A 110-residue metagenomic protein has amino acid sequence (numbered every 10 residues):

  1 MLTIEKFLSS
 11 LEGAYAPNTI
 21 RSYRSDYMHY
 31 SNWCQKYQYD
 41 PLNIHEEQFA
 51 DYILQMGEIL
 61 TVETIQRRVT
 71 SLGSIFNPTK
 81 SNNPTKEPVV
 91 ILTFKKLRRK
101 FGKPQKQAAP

Functional and structural regions predicted by a protein language model:
I4-R21, Y27-K106: N-terminal core-binding DNA-recognition domain of tyrosine recombinases/integrases
A109-P110: A short mid-domain helix/strand-loop element embedded in enzyme catalytic domains that forms or borders the active-site
